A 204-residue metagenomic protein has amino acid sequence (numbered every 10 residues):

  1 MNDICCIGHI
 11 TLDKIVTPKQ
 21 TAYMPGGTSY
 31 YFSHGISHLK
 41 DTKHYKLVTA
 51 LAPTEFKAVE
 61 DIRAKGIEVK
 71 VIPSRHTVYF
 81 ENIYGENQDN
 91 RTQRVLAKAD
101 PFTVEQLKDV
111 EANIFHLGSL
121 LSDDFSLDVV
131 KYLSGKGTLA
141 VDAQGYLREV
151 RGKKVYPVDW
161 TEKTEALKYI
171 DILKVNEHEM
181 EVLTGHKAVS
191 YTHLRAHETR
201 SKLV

Functional and structural regions predicted by a protein language model:
M1-I4: Extreme N-terminal starter segment of soluble prokaryotic enzymes
G8, T49-L51, A143: Short beta-strand/turn micro-motifs composed of small residues that flank or help shape donor/cofactor-binding pockets
G8-D13, T199: Short polar catalytic/cofactor-binding loops
L12-Y23, H38-D123, D128-T138: Conserved N-terminal subdomain of the carbohydrate kinase-like
I15, L183, L203: Residues that scaffold the ATP/ADP-binding catalytic core of kinase and kinase-like folds
A22-G35: Short catalytic helix/loop segments, enriched in acidic residues and glycine and frequently bearing histidine
G118-S190: Conserved beta-alpha-beta core of the PfkB/ribokinase-like small-molecule kinase fold
T192-T199: Conserved small/polar residues in nucleotide/adenosyl-binding loops
